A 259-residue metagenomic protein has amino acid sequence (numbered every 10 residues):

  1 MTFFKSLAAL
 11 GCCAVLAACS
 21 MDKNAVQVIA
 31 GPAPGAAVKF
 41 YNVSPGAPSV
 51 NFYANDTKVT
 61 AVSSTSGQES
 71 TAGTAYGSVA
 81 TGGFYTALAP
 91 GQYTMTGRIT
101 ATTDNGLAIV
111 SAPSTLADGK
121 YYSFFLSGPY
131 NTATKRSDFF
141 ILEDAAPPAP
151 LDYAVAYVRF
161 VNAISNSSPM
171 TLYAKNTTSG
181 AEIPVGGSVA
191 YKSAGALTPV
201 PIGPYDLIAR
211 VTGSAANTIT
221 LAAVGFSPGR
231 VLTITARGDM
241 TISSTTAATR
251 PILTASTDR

Functional and structural regions predicted by a protein language model:
M1-A8: Bacterial N-terminal signal peptides that target proteins for export
V15-A18: C-terminal motif of bacterial Sec signal peptides marking the signal peptidase cleavage site
S20-R259: Intrinsically disordered, low-complexity polar regions and short flexible loop motifs
